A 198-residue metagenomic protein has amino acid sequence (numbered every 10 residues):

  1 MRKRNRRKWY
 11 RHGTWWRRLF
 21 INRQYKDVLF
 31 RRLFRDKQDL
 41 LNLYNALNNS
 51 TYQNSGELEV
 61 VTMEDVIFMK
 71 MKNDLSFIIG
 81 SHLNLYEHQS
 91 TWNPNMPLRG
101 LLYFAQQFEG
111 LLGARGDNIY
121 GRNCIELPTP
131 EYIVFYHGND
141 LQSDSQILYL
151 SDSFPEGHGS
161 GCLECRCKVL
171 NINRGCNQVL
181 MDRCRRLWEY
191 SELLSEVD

Functional and structural regions predicted by a protein language model:
R2-D198: Elongated, amphipathic alpha-helical interaction scaffolds
